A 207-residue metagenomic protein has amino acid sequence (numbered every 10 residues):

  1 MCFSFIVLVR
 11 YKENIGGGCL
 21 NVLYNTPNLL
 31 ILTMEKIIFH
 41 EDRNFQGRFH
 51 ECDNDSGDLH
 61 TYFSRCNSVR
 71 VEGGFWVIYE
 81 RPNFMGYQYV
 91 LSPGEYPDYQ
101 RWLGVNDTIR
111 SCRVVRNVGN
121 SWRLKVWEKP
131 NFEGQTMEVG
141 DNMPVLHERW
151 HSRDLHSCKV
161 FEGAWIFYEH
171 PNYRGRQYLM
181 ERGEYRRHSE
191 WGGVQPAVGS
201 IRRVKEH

Functional and structural regions predicted by a protein language model:
C2-H207: Compact beta-sheet-dominated domain cores in extracellular/mature segments
